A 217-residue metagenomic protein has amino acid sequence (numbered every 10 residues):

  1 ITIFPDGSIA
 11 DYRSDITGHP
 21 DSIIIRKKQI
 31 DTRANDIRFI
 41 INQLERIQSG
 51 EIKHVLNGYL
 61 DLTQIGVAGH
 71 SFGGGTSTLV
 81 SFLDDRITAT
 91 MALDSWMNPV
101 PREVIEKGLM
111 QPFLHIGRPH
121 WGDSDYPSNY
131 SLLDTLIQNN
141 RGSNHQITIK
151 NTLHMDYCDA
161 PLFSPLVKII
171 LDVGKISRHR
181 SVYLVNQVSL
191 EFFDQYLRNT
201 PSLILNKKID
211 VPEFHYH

Functional and structural regions predicted by a protein language model:
I1-D21, E103-G122, L166, I170-D172: A catalytic-pocket lid/entrance helix-loop region that shapes and gates access to the active site across common
I3-L62: Alpha/beta-hydrolase active-site loop
R33-I40, L132, V185, S189: Stable alpha-helical elements in mature extracytoplasmic
I37, I65, Q146, F193: Divalent metal-coordination and catalytic microenvironments
I40, I116, T148, V188-F192: Generic recognition of well-ordered alpha-helical segments
I40-K107: Primarily recognizes the serine-hydrolase "nucleophile elbow" in alpha/beta-hydrolase and SGNH/GDSL folds
D85, N151-M155, A160-H217: Alpha/beta-hydrolase-fold serine-hydrolase catalytic core, especially in secreted/extracellular enzymes
T88-H154: The feature captures the conserved acid-bearing segment of alpha/beta-hydrolase catalytic domains
